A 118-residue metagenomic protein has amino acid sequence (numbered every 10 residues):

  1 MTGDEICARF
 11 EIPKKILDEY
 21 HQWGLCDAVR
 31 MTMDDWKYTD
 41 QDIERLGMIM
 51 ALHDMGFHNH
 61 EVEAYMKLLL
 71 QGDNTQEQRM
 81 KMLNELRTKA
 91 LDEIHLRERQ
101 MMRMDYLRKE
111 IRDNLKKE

Functional and structural regions predicted by a protein language model:
T2-A8, D27, D40-E118: Arg/Lys-rich, alpha-helical DNA-contact motif
I6, P13-I16: Short glycine/proline-centered loop/turn elements that form peptide/ligand docking sites
G24: Glycine-centered, phosphate/nucleic-acid-interacting loop/turn motifs that mediate DNA/RNA or nucleotide
D27-M33: Beta-hairpin "wing" of winged helix-turn-helix
D34-D40: Minor-groove-contacting beta-hairpin "wing" of winged helix-turn-helix DNA-binding domains
